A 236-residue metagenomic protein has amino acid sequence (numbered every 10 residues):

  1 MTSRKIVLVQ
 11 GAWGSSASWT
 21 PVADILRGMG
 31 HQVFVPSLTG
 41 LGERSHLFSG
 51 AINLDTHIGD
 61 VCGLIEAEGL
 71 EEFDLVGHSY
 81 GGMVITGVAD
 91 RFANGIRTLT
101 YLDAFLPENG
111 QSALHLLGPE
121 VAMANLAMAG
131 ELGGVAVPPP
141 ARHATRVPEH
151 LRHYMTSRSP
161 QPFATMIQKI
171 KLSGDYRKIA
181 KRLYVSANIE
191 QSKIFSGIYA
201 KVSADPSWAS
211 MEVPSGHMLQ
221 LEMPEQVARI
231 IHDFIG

Functional and structural regions predicted by a protein language model:
S3-S45: Conserved HGGG/HGGXW glycine-rich cap/lid loop of the alpha/beta-hydrolase fold
Q32-F34, G40-F73, D90-R91, H115-G118: Active-site loop/oxyanion-hole signature of alpha/beta-hydrolase fold enzymes
S37, D74, R97-T100: Residue in the alpha/beta-hydrolase core beta-strand immediately N-terminal to the catalytic nucleophile
G50, D90-A136, K193-F195, Y199: Flexible "cap/lid" loop of the alpha/beta hydrolase fold
G77-G81, I85: Gly/Ala-rich beta-loop-alpha elbow adjacent to hydrolase catalytic centers
L132-I179: Conserved alpha/beta-hydrolase catalytic His-Asp/Glu region
P160-L221: Conserved serine/cysteine hydrolase catalytic core
L221-I235: Post-His helix in hydrolase/transferase enzymes
